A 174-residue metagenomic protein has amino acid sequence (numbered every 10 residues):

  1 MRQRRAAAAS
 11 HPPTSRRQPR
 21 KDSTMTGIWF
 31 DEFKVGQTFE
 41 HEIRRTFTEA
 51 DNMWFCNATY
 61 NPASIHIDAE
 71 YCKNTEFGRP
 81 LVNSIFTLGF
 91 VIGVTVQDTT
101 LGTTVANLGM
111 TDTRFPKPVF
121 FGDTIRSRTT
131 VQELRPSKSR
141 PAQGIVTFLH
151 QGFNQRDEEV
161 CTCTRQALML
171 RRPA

Functional and structural regions predicted by a protein language model:
R5, S10-T24: Short, Lys/Arg-enriched N-terminal segments with co-localized hydrophobic residues within the first ~10-30 amino acids
S10, T14-R16, R44, F86 (+2 more regions): Ubiquitous "structural anchor" signal
H11-P12, Q18, N61, R79 (+2 more regions): Intrinsic-disorder/low-complexity coil detector
R20-K21, M25-V35, F115-T124, R128-A174: HotDog/MaoC-like acyl-thioester-processing domains
S23-G109, R172-A174: Hot-dog-fold acyl-thioester-processing enzymes
